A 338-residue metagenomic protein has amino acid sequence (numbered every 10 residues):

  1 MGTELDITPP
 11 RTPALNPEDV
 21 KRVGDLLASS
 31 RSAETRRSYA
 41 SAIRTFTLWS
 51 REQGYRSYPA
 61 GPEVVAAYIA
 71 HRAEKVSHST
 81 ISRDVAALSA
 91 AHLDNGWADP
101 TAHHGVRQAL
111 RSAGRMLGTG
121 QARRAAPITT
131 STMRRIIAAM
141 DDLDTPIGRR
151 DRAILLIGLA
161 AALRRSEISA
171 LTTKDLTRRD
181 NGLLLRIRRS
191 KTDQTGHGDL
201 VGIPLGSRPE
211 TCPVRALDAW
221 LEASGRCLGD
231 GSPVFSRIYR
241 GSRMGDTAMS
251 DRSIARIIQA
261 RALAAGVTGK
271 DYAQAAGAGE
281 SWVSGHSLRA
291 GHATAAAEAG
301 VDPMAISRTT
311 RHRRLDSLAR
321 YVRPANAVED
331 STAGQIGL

Functional and structural regions predicted by a protein language model:
G2-R22, S29, T35-R37, E63-L288 (+2 more regions): Conserved catalytic core of the tyrosine transesterase superfamily
A33-W49: Hotspots on structured nucleic-acid-binding interfaces, especially in canonical RNA/DNA-binding domains
Y58: Short gly/ser-rich loop at a beta-strand->alpha-helix junction or flexible surface loop bordering the NTP-binding
